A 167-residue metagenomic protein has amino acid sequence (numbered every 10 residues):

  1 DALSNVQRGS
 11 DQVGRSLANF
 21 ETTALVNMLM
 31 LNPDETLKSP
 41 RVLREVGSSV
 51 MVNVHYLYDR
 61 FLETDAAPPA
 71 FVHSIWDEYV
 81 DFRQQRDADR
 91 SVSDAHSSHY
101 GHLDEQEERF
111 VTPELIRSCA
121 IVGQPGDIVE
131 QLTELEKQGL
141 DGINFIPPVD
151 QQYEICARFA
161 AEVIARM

Functional and structural regions predicted by a protein language model:
D1, L29-L31, I121, P148-E154: Acidic-and-aromatic substrate-binding clefts and catalytic sites of carbohydrate-active enzymes
A2-R8, Q152-M167: C-terminal helical cap(s) of enzyme catalytic domains, especially alpha/beta-barrels
V6, G14, K38, L135 (+2 more regions): Conserved, mostly hydrophobic/aromatic
D11-E134: An alpha-helical appendage that flanks or caps ligand/catalytic pockets
N27, D59, E63, V149 (+2 more regions): Short, surface-exposed, charged/polar-biased interaction segments
D141: Short acidic/polar active-site loop segments enriched in Thr and Asp
